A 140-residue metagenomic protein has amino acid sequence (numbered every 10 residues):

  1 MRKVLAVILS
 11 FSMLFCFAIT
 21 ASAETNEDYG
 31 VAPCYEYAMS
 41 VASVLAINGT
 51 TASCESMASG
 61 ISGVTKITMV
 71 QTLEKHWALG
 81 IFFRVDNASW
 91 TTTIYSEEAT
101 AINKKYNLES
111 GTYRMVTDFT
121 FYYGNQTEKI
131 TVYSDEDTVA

Functional and structural regions predicted by a protein language model:
M1-R2, F83: Short, intrinsically disordered low-complexity segments
R2-A23: Sec-dependent N-terminal signal peptides of Gram-positive bacterial secreted proteins and lipoproteins
S22-A140: Mature extracytoplasmic or otherwise solvent-exposed domains
